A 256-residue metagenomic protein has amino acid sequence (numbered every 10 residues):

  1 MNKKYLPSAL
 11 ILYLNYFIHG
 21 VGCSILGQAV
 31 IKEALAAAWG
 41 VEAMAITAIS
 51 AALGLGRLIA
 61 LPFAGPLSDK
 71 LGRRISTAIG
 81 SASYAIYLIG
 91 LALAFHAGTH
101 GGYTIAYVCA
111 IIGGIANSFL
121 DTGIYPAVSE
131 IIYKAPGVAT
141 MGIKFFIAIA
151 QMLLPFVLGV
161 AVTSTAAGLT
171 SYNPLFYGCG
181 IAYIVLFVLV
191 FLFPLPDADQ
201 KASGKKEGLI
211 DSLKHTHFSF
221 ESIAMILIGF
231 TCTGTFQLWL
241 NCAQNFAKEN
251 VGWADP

Functional and structural regions predicted by a protein language model:
M1-Y5, D197-M225: Juxtamembrane intracellular "pre-TM" segments in multi-pass secondary transporters
S8-A36, V41, L61, W239-Q244: Extracytoplasmic
G27-Q28, F220-P256: Extracytoplasmic gate region of multi-pass secondary transporters
A48-P66: Central cavity-lining transmembrane alpha-helices of secondary-active solute carriers, predominantly the Major
A82-H100: C-terminal ends and interior cores of transmembrane alpha-helices in multi-pass membrane transporters/permeases
C109-F145: Cytoplasmic helix-loop-helix junction between adjacent transmembrane helices in 12-TM secondary transporters
A135, A139-P194: Helix-loop-helix hairpin linking two adjacent transmembrane segments in secondary transporters
